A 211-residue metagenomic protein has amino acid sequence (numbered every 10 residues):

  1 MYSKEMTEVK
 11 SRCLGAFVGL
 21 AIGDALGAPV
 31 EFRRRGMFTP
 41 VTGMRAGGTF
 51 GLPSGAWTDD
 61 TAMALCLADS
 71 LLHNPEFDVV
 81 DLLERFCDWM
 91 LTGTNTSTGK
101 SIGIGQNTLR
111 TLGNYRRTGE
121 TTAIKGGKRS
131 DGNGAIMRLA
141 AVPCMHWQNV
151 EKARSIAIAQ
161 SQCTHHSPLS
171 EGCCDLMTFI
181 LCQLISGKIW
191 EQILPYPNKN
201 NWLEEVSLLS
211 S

Functional and structural regions predicted by a protein language model:
M1-S211: Structured, active/binding-site neighborhoods that engage oxygen-rich ligands
